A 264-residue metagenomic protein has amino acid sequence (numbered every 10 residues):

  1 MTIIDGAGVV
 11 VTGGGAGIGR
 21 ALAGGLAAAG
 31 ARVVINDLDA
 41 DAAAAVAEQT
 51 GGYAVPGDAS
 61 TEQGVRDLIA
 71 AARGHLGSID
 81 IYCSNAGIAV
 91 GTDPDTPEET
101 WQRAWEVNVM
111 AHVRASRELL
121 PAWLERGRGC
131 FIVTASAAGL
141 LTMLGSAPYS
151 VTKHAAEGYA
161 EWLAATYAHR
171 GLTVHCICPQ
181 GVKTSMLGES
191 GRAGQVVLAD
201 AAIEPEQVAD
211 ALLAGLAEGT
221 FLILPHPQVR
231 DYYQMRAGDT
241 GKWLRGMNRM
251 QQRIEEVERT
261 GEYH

Functional and structural regions predicted by a protein language model:
G8, G15-A16: Conserved glycine-rich cofactor-binding loop
A29, L141, W162-T173: Active-site-adjacent segment of SDR/Rossmann-fold oxidoreductases
A40, P56-L68, E98: The beta1-alpha1 cofactor-binding region of Rossmann-like NAD(H)/NADP(H)-dependent oxidoreductases
R66, I88-Q102, E125, G145-P148: Conserved mid-core segment of classical short-chain dehydrogenase/reductases
S116, T152: Active-site helix of classical SDR
S136: Residue(s) in the substrate-gating loop at a strand-loop-helix junction that position the organic substrate next
C176, R192-Y232: C-terminal helical subdomain
